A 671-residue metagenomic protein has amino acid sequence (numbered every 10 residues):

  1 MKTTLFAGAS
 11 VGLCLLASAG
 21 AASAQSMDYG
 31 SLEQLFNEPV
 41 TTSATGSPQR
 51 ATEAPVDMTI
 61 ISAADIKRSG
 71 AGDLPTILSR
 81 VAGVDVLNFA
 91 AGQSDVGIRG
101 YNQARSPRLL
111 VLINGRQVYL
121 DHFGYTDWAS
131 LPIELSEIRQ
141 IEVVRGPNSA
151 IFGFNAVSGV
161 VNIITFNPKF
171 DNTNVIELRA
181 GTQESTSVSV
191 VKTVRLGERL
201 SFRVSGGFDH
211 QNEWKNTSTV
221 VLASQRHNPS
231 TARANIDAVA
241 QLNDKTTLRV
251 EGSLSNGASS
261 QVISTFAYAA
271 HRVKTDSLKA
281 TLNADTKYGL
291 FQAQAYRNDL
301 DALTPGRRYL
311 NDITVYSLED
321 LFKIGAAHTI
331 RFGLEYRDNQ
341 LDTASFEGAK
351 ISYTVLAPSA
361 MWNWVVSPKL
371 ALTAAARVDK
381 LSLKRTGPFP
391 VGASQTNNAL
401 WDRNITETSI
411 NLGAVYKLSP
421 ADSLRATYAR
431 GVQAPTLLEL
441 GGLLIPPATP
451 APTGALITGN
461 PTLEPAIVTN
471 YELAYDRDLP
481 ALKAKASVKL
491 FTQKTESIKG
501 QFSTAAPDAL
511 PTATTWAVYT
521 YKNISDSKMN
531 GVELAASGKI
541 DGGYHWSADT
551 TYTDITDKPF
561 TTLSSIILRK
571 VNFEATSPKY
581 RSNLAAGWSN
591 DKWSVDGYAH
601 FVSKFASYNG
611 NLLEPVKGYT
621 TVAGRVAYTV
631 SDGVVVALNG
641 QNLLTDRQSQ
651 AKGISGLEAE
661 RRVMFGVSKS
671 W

Functional and structural regions predicted by a protein language model:
M1-A71, P75-V81, T193-V194, A240 (+2 more regions): N-terminal Sec signal peptide and the immediately downstream disordered periplasmic leader that contains the TonB box
G8, T193, T408, L412 (+5 more regions): Conserved C-terminal beta-signal and adjacent last beta-strands/turns of outer-membrane beta-barrel proteins
V40-S43, S47-A51, P55-M58, P75-Q117: Extracytoplasmic beta-strand/coil segments of soluble accessory domains associated with Gram-negative outer-membrane
Q117-R145: Short acidic/polar hinge/loop motifs at secondary-structure boundaries that mediate gating or recognition
A150, N162, K169-D171, E177-R179 (+1 more regions): Periplasmic-side early beta-strands and strand-to-turn transitions of outer-membrane beta-barrels
V239-S255, R272-E407, V415-K417, A484-F491 (+3 more regions): Face-selective signature of the C-terminal outer-membrane beta-barrel domain
L290-L303, D338, V415-K417, S423-A429 (+4 more regions): Membrane-embedded beta-barrel scaffold of Gram-negative outer-membrane proteins
V365-P368, L372, K485-S487, F491-T495 (+3 more regions): Gram-negative outer-membrane beta-barrel transporters
